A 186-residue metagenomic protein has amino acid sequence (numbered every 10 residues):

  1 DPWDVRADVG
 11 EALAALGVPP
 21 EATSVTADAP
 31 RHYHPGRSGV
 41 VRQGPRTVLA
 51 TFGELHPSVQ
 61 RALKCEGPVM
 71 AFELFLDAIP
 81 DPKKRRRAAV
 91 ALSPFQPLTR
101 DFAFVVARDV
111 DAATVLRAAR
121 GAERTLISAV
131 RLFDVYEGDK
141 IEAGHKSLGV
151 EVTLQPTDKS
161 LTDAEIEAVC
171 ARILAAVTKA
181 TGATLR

Functional and structural regions predicted by a protein language model:
D1-R186: A carboxyl-terminal module marker
